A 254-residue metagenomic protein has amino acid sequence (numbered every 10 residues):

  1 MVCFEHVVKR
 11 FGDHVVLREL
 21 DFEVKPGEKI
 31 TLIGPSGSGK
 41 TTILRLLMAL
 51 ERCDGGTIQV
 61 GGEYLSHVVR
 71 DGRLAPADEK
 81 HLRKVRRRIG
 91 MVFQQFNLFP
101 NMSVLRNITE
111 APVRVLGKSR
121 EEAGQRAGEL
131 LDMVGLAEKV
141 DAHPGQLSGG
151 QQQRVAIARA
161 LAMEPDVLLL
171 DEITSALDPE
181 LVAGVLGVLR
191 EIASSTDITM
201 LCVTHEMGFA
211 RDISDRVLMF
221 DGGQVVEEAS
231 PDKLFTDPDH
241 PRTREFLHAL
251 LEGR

Functional and structural regions predicted by a protein language model:
M1-G222, V226-P231: ABC family nucleotide-binding domain
D232-R254: C-terminal boundary and immediately downstream tail of ABC-type ATPase nucleotide-binding domains
